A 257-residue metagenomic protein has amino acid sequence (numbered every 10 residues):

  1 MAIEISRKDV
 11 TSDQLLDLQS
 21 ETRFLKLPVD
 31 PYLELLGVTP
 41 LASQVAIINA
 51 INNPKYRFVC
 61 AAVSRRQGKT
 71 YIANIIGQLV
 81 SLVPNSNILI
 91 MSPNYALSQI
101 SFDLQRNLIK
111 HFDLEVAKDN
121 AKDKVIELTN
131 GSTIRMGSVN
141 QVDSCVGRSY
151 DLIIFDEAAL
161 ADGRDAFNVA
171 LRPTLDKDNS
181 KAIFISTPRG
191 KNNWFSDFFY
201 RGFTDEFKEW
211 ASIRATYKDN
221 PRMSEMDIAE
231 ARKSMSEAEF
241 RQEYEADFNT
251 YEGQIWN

Functional and structural regions predicted by a protein language model:
A2-N257: Phosphate/NTP-binding elements of NTP-utilizing enzymes
